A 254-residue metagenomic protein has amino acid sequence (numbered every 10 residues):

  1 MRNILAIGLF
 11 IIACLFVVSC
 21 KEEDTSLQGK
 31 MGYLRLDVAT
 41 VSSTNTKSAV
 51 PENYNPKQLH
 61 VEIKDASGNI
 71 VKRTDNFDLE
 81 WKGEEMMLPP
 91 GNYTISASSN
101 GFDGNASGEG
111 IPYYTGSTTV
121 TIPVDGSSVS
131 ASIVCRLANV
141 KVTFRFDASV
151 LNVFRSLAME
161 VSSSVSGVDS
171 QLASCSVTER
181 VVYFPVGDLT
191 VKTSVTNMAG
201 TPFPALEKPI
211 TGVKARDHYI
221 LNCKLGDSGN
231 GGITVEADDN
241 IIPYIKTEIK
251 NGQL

Functional and structural regions predicted by a protein language model:
M1-V18: Sec-dependent bacterial lipoprotein signal peptides
C20-R73, D78-L79, E85-L254: Extracytoplasmic cysteine-anchoring/structural motifs
